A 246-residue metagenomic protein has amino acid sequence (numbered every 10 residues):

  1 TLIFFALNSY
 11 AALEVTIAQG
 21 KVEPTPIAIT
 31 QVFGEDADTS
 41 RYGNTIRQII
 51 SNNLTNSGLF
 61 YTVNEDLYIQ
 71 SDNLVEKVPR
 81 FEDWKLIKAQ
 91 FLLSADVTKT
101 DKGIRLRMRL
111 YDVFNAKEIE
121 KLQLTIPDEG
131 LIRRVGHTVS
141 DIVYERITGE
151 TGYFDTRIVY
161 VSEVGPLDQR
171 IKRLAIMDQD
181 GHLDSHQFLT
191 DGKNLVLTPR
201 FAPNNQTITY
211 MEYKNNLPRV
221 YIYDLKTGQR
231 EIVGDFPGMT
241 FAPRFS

Functional and structural regions predicted by a protein language model:
A6-N8: N-terminal signal peptide c-region/cleavage motif recognized by signal peptidases
L13-E14, V75-I142: Amphipathic beta-strand/beta-sheet edge segments enriched in Tyr/Trp
A18-R80, L93: Short beta-strand->alpha-helix linker/helix-N-cap micro-motif that forms a surface specificity/interaction loop
D96, V159-D168, I208-N215, G234 (+1 more regions): Beta-strand C-termini and the immediately following turn/loop, strongest in propeller blades
I132, R146, K193-M211, R230-E231 (+1 more regions): Conserved beta-propeller blade repeats
E150-F154, P203-N204: Residue-level detector of Asp-centered blade-edge/turn motifs that repeat once per structural unit in beta-propeller
D168-Q187, M211-G234, F241: Beta-propeller blade-edge and WD-like acidic-aromatic loop motif
